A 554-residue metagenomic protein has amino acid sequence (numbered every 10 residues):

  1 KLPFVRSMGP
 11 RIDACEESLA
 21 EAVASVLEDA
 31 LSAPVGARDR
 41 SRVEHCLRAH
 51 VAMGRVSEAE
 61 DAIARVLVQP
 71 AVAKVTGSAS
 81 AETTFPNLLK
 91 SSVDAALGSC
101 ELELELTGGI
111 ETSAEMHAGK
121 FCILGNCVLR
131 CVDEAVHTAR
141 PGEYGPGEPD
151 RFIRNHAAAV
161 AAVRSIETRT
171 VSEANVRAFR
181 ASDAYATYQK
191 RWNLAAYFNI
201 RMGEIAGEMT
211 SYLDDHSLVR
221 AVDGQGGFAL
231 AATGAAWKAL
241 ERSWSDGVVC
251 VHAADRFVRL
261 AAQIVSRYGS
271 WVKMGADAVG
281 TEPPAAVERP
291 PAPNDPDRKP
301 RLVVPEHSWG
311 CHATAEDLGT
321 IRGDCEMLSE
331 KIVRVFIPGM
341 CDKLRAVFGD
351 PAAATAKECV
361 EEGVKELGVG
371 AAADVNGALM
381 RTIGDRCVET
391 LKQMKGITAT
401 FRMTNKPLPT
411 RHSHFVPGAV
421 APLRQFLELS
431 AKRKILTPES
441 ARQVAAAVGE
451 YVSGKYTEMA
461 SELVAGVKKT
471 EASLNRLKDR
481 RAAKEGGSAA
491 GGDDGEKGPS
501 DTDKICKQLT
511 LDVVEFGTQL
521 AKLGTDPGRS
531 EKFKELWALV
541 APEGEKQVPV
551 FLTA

Functional and structural regions predicted by a protein language model:
K1-R220, L240-E241, T390, I397 (+2 more regions): Extended, noncatalytic alpha-helical scaffold/tether regions
V136, R140-E208, V219-A554: Extended alpha-helical "rod" scaffolds
